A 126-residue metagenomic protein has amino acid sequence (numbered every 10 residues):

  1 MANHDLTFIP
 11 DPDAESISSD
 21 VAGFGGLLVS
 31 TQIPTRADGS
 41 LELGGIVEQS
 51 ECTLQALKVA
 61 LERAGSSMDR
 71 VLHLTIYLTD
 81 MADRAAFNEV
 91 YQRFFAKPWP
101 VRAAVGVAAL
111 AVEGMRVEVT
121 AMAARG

Functional and structural regions predicted by a protein language model:
M1-Q55, V59-L72, L78-G126: N-terminal presequence-like segments and the immediate start of the first folded domain
